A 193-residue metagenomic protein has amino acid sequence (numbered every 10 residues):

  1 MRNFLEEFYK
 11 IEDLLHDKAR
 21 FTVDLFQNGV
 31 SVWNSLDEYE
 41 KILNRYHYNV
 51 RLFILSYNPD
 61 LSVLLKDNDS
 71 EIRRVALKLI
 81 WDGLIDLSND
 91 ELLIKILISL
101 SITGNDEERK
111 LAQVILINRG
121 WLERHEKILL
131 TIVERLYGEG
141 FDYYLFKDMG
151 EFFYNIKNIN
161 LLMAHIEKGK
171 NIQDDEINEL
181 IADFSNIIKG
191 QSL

Functional and structural regions predicted by a protein language model:
M1-D82: N-terminal alpha-helical scaffold/docking segments in eukaryotic complex subunits
R2-E12, H16, N160-L193: Eukaryotic acidic, Ser/Thr-rich intrinsically disordered low-complexity regions
K10, K18, K41, K66 (+8 more regions): Context-gated lysine
N28-L52, R74-L87, K110-L122, Y144-I156 (+1 more regions): Structural detector for internal amphipathic alpha-helices that build alpha-solenoid repeat scaffolds
L52-L64, L87-L100, E123-L136, I159-G169 (+1 more regions): Amphipathic alpha-helical scaffolding segments comprising HEAT/armadillo-like alpha-solenoid repeats
L65-K66, I80-I85, I98-I102, L116-I117 (+2 more regions): Ankyrin-repeat helical core positions
S70-E71, I102-E107, E139-Y144, D174-N178: Alpha-helix N-cap/helix-start positions at coil->helix boundaries
D90-R119: Helix-adjacent hinge/juxtasegments
